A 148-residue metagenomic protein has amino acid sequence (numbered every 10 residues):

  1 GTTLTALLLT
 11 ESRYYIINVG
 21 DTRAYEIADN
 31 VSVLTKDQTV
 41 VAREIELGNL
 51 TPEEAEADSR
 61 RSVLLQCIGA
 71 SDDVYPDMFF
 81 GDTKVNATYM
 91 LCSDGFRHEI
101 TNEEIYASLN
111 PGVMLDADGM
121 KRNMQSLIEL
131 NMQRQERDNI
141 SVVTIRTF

Functional and structural regions predicted by a protein language model:
G1, A57-R61, M120, I140-V142: Acidic/histidine metal-binding catalytic segments
G1-L4, N123-Q125: Short, conserved loop-to-beta-strand elements that form functional interface hotspots
T2-L8, Y14-N18, T22-A28, I140-R146: Short beta-strand scaffold segments in enzyme catalytic cores
L7-L9, I17-N18, E26, E56-A57 (+2 more regions): Solvent-exposed alpha-helices and their adjacent loops that cap or buttress functional pockets in soluble metabolic
N18-G20, D37, C92-S93, T101: A secondary-structure boundary/capping signal
N30-S32: Predominantly a core beta-strand signature of beta-propeller blades across repeat-based propeller domains
K36-V85: Conserved, helical-rich catalytic subdomain that frames metal- and/or nucleotide-binding sites in enzyme alpha/beta
Q66-C92, F96-F148: C-terminal catalytic subdomain
